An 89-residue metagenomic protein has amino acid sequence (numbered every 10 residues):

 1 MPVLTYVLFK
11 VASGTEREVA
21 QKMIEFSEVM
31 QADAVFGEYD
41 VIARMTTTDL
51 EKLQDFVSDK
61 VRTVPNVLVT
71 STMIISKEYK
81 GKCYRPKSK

Functional and structural regions predicted by a protein language model:
M1-K89: A compositional/biophysical signature of low hydrophobicity enriched in polar/charged and small residues
